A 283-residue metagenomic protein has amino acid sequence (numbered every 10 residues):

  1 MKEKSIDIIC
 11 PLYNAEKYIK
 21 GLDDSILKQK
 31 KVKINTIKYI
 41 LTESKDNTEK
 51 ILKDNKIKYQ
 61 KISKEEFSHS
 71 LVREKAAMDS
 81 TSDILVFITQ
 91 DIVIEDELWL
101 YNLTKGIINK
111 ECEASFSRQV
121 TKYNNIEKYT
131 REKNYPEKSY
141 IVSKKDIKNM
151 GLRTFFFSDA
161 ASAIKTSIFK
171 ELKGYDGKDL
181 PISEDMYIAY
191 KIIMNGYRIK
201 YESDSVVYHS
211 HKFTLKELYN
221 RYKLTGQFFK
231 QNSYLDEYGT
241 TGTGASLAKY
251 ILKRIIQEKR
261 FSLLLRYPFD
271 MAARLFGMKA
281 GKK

Functional and structural regions predicted by a protein language model:
N14-K28: Short, well-formed alpha-helical segments that are part of the catalytic scaffolds of diverse glycosyltransferases
L41-E49, V93: A conserved acidic beta->alpha catalytic loop
S63-S80: Glycine-rich, basic loop-to-helix element that forms the pyrophosphate-binding segment of sugar-nucleotide handling
L85: Short aromatic/hydrophobic "clamp" motif used to bind/position activated sugar donors
E97-Y129: Conserved donor NDP-sugar-binding/catalytic core segment of glycosyltransferases
K145-I164, L180-P181: A recurrent flexible, glycine/aromatic-enriched loop bordering the glycosyltransferase active site that acts as
P181-I188: Acidic donor-binding loop at a coil-to-helix junction in glycosyltransferase catalytic cores that engages
R221-Q231, L235-K283: Non-catalytic, C-terminal membrane-associated alpha-helical segments of glycosyltransferases
